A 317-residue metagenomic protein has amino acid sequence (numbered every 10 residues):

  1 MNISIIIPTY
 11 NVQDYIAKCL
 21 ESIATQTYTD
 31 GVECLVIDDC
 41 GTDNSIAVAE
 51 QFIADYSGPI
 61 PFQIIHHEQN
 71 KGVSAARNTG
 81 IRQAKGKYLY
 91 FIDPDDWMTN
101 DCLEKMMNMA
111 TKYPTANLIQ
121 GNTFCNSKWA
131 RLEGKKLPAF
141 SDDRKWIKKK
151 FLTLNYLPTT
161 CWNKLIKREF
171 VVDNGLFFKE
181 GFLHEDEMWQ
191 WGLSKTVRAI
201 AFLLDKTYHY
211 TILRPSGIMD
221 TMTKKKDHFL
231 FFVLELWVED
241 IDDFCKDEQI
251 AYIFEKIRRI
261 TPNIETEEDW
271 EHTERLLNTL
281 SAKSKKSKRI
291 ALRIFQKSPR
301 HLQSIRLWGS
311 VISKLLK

Functional and structural regions predicted by a protein language model:
N2-S4, S22, E33, M188: Cell-envelope/extracellular polymer assembly enzymes that use nucleotide-activated donors
V12-T25: Short, well-formed alpha-helical segments that are part of the catalytic scaffolds of diverse glycosyltransferases
S22, D38-V48, Q69: A conserved acidic beta->alpha catalytic loop
G31-C40, Q63-H67, P94: Short beta-strand/loop segment that forms part of the nucleotide-sugar
H67-A84: Glycine-rich, basic loop-to-helix element that forms the pyrophosphate-binding segment of sugar-nucleotide handling
L89: Short aromatic/hydrophobic "clamp" motif used to bind/position activated sugar donors
P94-I200, Y210-K225: Donor-binding/catalytic cores of nucleotide-activated saccharide and glycerol-phosphate transferases/polymerases
T266-K317: Membrane-interface aromatic/basic loop that binds lipid-linked glycans or pyrophosphate carriers, typified by
